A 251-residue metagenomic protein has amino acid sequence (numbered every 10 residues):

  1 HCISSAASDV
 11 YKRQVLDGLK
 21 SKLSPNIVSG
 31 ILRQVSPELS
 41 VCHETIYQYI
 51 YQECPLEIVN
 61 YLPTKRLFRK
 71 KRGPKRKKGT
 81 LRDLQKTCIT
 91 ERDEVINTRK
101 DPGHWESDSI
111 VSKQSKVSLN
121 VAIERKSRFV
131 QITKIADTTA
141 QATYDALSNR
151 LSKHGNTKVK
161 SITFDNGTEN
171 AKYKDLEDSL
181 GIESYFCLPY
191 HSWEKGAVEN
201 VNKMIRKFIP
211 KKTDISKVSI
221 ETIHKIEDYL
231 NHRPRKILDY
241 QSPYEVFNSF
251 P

Functional and structural regions predicted by a protein language model:
H1-A7, Y11: Single conserved hydrophobic/aromatic residue that forms the stacking wall/gate of nucleotide- or nucleobase-binding
K12-R13, D17-S21, E177-S184, L188-P251: Charged alpha-helix within mobile-element recombinases
P25-P37: DNA-recognition alpha helix
E38-N97: Basic, flexible linker segments flanking DNA-binding modules in nucleic acid-interacting mobile-element proteins
P102-S112: Two-metal-ion RNase H-like nuclease active-site motif
I110, Q114-Q131: Short conserved beta-strand segments at catalytic cores or DNA/RNA-binding microdomains of nucleic-acid binding
K113-S115, I132-N156: Active-site beta-loop-alpha junctions of metal-dependent nucleic acid enzymes, especially the RNase H-like/DDE
T157-K172, Y190: Acidic/histidine-rich, metal-coordinating catalytic segments
